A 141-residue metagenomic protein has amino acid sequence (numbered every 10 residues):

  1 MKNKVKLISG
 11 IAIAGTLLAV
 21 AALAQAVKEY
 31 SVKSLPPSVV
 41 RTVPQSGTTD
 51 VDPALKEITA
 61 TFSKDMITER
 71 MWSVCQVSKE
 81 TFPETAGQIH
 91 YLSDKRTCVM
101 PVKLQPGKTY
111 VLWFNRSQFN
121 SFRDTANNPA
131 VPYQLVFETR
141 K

Functional and structural regions predicted by a protein language model:
K2-A12: Bacterial N-terminal signal peptides that target proteins for export
I11-A19: Bacterial N-terminal signal peptides
A22-L23: Sec/Tat signal peptide C-region and signal peptidase I cleavage site
A26-K141: Acidic, low-complexity Ser/Thr/Gly/Pro-rich repeat segments typical of extracellular/periplasmic and surface-exposed
